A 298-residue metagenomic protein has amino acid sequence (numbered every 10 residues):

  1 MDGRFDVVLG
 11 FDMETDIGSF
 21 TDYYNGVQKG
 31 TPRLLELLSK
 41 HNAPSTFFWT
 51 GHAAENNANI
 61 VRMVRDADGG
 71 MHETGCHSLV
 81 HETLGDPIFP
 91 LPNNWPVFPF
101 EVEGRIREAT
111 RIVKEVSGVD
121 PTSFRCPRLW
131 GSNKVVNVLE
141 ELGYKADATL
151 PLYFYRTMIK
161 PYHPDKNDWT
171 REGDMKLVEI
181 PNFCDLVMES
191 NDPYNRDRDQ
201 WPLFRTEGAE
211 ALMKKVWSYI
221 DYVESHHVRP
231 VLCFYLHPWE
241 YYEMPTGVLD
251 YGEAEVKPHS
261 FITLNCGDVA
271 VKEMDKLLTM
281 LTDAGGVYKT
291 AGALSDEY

Functional and structural regions predicted by a protein language model:
M1-G70: Active-site beta->alpha N-cap acidic-glycine motif
D2, S39-S45, T206-Y298: C-terminal domain-boundary segment and adjacent tail
G10-D12, G75, Y235: Generic enzyme active-site microenvironment
I17-Q28, F48-N59, T83-G85, R125-K134 (+2 more regions): Acidic-and-aromatic substrate-binding clefts and catalytic sites of carbohydrate-active enzymes
S19-D22, L84-V97, P193-D197, W201: Surface-exposed, active-site-proximal loop segments in enzymatic domains
T31-L35, A58-V64, E103-T110, V136 (+2 more regions): Generic structural signal for well-ordered alpha-helices, preferentially at hydrophobic/aromatic core positions
P44-S132, T149, M175-V187: Metal-dependent polysaccharide deacetylase catalytic core of the NodB/CE4 family, i.e., the active-site-bearing domain
R125-P230, Y235: Active-site-adjacent pocket scaffolds in enzyme catalytic domains
